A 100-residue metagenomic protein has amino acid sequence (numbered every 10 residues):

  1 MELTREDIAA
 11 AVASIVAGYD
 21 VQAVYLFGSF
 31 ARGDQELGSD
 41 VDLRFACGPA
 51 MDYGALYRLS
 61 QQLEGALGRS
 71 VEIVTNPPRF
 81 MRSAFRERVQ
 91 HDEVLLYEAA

Functional and structural regions predicted by a protein language model:
M1-Y25, R32-L37, G48-A100: Catalytic core of pol beta-like nucleotidyltransferases
D42-F45: Short beta-strand->loop micro-motif that forms the acidic, two-metal-ion catalytic signature in nucleotide-processing
